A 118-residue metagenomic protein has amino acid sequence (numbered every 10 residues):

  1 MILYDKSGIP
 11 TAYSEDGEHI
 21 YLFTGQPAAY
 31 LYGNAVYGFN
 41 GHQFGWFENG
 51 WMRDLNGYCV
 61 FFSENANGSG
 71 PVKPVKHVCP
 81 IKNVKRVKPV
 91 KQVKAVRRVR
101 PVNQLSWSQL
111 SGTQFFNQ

Functional and structural regions predicted by a protein language model:
M1-A29: N-terminal leader/targeting segments and the first structural element of proteins
M1-P10, N49-Q118: Long terminal segments
K6, F23, F39-N40, L55: Tandem-repeat architecture and repeat-register "anchor" residues
E18-I20, V36, M52: Hydrophobic residues embedded in beta-strands of well-ordered beta-sheets
Q26-A28, Q43-F44, C59, N67: Extracellular beta-strand scaffolds
